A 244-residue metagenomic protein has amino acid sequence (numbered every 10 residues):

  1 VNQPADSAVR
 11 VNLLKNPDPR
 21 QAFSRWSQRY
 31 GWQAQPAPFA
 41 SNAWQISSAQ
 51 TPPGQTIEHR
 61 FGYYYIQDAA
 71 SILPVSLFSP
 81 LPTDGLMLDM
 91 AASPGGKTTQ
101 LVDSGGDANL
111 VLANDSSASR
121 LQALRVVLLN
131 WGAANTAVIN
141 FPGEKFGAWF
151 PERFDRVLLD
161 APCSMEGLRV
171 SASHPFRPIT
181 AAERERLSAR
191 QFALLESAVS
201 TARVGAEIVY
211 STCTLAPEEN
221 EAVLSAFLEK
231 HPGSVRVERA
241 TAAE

Functional and structural regions predicted by a protein language model:
V1-E244: S-adenosylmethionine
